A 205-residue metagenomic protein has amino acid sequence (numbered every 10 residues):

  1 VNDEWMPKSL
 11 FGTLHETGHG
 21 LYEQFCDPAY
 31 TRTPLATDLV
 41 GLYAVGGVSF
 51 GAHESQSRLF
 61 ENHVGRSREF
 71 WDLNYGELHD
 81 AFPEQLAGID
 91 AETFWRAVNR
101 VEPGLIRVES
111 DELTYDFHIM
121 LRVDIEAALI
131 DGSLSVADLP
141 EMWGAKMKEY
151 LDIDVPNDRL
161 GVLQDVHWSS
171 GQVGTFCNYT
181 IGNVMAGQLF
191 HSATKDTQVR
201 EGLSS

Functional and structural regions predicted by a protein language model:
V1, P7, E16, T31 (+3 more regions): Conserved binding/catalytic microenvironments
E4, L42-G47, D111, W168-T175: A short glycine/serine-rich beta->alpha loop
W5-R32, E54-E61: Active-site recognition of the HExxH zinc-binding catalytic motif
L10-Y22, H79-T93, L134-D158: An acidic intrinsically disordered interaction segment
Q24-P34, A91-R100, V155-V162: Active-site-adjacent bridging/hinge elements
P28, G41-L134: A conserved active-site cap/scaffold subdomain adjacent to cofactor or substrate pockets
L35-L39, N74-E84, M142-K146, V162-H167: A glycine-rich phosphate-binding loop feature that marks nucleotide/adenosyl-phosphate handling sites
I119, V123-S205: C-terminal, non-catalytic "cap/extension" segments appended to globular domains
